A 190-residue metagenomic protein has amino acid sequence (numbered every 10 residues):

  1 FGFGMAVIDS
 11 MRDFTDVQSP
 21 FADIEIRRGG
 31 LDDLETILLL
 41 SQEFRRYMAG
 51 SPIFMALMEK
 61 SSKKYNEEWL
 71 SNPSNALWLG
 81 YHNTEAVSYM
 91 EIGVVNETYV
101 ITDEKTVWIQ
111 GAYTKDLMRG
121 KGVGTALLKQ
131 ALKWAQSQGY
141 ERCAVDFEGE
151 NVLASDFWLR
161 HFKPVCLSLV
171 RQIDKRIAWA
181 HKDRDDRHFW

Functional and structural regions predicted by a protein language model:
F1-D23, C166-R176: Acyl-donor-binding surface of acyltransferase catalytic domains
E25-L40: A short beta-loop-alpha structural element at the N-terminal edge of CoA-dependent acyl/N-acetyltransferase catalytic
M48-Y65: Conserved GNAT-fold acetyl-CoA-binding loop/helix
E67-L79, W108, K163: A short helix-loop-beta-strand connector motif used in the catalytic cores of GNAT acetyltransferases and, in some
L77-L79, E85-V94, W108, Y113: Conserved beta-strand in the GNAT
T114, G120-K133, S137, R160: Conserved acetyl-CoA-binding loop-helix of GNAT-fold acetyltransferases
A135-F147: Conserved GNAT acetyl-CoA-binding A-motif
A144-S155, V170-D174: Conserved beta-strand-loop-alpha-helix junction that forms the acyl-donor binding cleft
